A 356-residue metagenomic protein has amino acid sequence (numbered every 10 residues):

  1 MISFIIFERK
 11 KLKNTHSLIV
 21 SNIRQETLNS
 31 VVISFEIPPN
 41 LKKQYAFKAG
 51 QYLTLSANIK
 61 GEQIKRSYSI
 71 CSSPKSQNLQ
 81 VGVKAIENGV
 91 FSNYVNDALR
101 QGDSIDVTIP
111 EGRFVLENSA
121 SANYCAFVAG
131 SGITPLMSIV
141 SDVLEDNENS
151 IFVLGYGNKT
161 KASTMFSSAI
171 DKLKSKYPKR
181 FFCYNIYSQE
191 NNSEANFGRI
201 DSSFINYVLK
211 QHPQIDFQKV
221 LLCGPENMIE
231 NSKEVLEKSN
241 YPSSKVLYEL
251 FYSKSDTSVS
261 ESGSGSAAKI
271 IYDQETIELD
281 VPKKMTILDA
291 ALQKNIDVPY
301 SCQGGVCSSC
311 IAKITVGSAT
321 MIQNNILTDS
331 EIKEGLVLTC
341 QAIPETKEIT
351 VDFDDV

Functional and structural regions predicted by a protein language model:
I2-S104, T108, A122, N158-T160 (+2 more regions): Ferredoxin-reductase
S3-K11, Y94-K269: FNR/FR-type flavoprotein reductase catalytic core
L18, Y156, N185, E275-I277 (+4 more regions): Short histidine
K43, F217-V220, I277: Short active-site oxyanion
P74-Q77, N118-A122, N147-N149, P344-F353: Ligand-binding loop in jelly-roll beta-barrel domains
S264-P299, Q303, T315: C-terminal accessory/binding modules appended to enzymatic or scaffolding proteins
A290-K294, P299, S309-V356: Iron-sulfur (Fe-S) cluster-binding segments and ferredoxin-like electron-carrier domains, especially [2Fe-2S]
